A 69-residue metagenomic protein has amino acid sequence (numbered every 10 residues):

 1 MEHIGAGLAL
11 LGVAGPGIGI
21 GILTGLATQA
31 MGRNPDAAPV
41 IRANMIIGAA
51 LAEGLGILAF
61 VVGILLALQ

Functional and structural regions predicted by a protein language model:
M1-Q69: Hydrophobic, small-residue-rich transmembrane alpha-helices and their short perimembrane loops in multi-pass membrane
